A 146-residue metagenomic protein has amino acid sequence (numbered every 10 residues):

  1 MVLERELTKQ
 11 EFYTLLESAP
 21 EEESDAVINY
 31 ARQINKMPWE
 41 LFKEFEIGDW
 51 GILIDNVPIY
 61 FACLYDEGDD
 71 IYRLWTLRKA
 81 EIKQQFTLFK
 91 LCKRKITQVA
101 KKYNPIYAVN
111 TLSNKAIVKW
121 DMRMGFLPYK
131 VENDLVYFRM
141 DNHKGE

Functional and structural regions predicted by a protein language model:
M1-I34: Short amphipathic alpha-helix that is part of the acyltransferase structural core
I28-G48: Active-site rim helix/loop that mediates acceptor-substrate recognition in acyltransferases
E46-A62: Conserved beta-hairpin
A62-D70, Y129: A conserved beta-strand-loop-helix scaffold within acyl/acetyltransferase catalytic domains
D69-E81, V136: Conserved acetyl-CoA binding element of GNAT-fold acetyltransferases
Q84-Q98, K119, R123: Conserved acetyl-CoA-binding loop-helix of GNAT-fold acetyltransferases
I106-M122, L127, E132: Conserved beta-strand-loop-alpha-helix junction that forms the acyl-donor binding cleft
N133-E146: C-terminal "cap" of GNAT-fold acetyltransferases
